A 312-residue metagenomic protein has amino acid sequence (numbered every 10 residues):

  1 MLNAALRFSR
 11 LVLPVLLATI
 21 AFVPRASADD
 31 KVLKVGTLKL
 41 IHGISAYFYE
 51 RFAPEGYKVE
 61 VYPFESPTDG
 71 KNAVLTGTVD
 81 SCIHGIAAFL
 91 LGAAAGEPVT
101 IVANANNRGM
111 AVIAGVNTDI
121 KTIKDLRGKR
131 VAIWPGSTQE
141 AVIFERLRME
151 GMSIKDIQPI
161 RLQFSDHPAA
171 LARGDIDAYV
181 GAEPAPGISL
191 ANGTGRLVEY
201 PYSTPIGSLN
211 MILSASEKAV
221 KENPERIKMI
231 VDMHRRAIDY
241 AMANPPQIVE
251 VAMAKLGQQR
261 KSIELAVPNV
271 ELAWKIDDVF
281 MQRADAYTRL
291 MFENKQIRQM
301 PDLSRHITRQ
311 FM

Functional and structural regions predicted by a protein language model:
M1-L13: Bacterial N-terminal signal peptides that target proteins for export
A18-A26: C-terminal segment of classical bacterial N-terminal signal peptides
D29-S153, Q158-Q163, D177-E183, R196-Y200 (+1 more regions): Short, glycine-/small- and polar/acidic-enriched structural segments that line small-molecule recognition paths
A87-A88, I160, S165-A254: Pocket-lining segment of extracytoplasmic ligand-binding domains
G128, A191, T308: Phosphate-coordinating loops and pocket residues in cytosolic domains that bind phosphorylated ligands
K221-I297: Secondary-structure end/capping motifs
F292-M312: Conserved C-terminal helix/tail region of periplasmic/extracytoplasmic solute-binding proteins
